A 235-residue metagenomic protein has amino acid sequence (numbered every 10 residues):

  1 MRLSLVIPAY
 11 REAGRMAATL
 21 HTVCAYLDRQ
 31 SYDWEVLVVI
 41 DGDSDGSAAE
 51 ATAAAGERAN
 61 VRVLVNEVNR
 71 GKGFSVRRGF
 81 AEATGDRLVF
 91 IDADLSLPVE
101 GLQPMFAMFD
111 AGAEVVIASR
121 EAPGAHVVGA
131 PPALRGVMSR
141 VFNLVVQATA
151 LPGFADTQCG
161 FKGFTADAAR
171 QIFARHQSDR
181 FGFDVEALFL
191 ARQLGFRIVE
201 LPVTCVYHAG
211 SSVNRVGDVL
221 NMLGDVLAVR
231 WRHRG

Functional and structural regions predicted by a protein language model:
R2-S4, E35, E186: Cell-envelope/extracellular polymer assembly enzymes that use nucleotide-activated donors
E12-L27: Short, well-formed alpha-helical segments that are part of the catalytic scaffolds of diverse glycosyltransferases
E12-R15, D43, K72, P98: Donor nucleotide-sugar binding loop of glycosyltransferases
W34, A48-E82: Conserved donor nucleotide-binding strand/loop of the catalytic core
I40-A49, L95: A conserved acidic beta->alpha catalytic loop
N66-E82, R87, V99-F181, Y207-G217 (+2 more regions): Acceptor/aglycone-binding surface of glycosyltransferases and processive sugar-polymer synthases
P152-G153, Q177-D179, L188-V206: Catalytic donor-sugar/metal-binding loop of nucleotide-sugar-dependent glycosyltransferases
